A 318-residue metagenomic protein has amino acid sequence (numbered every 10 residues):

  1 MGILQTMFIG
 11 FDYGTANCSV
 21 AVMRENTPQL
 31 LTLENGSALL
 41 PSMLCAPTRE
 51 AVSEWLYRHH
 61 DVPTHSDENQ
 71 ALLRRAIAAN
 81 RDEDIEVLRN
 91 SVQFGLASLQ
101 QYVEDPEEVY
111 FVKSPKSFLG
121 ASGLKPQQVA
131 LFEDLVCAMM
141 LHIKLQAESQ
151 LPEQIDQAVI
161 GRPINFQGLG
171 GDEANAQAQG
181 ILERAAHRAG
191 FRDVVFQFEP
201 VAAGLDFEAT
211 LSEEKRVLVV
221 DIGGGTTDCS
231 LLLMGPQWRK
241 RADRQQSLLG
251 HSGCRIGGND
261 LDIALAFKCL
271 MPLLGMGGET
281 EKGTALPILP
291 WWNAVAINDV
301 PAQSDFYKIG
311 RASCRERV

Functional and structural regions predicted by a protein language model:
M1-L40, A76-V219, L233-C254, C269-L270: N-terminal phosphate-binding loop and flanking beta/alpha elements of the actin-like ATPase fold
Y13-N17, G225-T226, I256-I263: Conserved A3 ("GATE") glycine/threonine-rich loop of ANL adenylate-forming enzymes
C18, P28, A51-V52, T227: Hydrophobic residues embedded in beta-strands of well-ordered beta-sheets
N26, T32-R81: Extended N-terminal export/anchoring regions of large proteins
P41-P47, S53, Q70-A71, L233-R317: Phosphate-binding glycine-rich/basic clefts of nucleotide- and phosphate-handling proteins, predominantly
W55-R58, G95, V103, G257 (+1 more regions): Glycine-centered helix-coil hinge/cap
L56-D61, Q128-E133, V318: Short, polar loop/linker segments at the starts of domains and inter-domain junctions
I222-S230: A phosphate-binding catalytic loop at a beta-strand-loop-alpha-helix junction that coordinates phosphoryl groups
